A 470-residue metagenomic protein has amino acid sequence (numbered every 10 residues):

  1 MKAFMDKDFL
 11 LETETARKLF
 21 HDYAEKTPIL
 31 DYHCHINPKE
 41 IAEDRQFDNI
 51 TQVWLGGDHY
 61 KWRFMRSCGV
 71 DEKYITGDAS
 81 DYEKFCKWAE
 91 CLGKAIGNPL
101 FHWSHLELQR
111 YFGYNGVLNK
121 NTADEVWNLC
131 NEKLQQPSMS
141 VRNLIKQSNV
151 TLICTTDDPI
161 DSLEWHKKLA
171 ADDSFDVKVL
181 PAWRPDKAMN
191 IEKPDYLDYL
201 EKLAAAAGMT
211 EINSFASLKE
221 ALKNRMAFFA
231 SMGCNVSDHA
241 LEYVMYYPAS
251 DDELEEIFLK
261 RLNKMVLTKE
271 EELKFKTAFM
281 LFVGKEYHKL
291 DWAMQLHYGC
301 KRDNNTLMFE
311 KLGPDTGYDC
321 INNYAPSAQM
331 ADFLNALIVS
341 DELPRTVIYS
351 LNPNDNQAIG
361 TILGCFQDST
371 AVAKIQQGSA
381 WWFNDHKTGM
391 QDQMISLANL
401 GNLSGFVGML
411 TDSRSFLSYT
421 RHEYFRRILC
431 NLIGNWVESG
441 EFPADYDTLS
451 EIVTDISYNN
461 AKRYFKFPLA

Functional and structural regions predicted by a protein language model:
K2-L290, E342-P344, I348-P353, Q357-G360 (+1 more regions): Metal-cofactor-binding active-site regions of metalloenzymes
M245-K260, L296, C300-P344, I348-A358: Catalytic core of soluble alpha/beta enzymes
A293: Residue-level detector of anion-binding/catalytic polar loops
